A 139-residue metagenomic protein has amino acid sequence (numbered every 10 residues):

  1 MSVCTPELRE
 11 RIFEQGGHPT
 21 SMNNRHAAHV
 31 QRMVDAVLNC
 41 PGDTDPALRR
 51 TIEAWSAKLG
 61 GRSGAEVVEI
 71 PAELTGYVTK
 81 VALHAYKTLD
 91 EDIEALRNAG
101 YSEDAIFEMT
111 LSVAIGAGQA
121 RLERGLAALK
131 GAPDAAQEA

Functional and structural regions predicted by a protein language model:
M1-A139: Hydrophobic alpha-helical segments
